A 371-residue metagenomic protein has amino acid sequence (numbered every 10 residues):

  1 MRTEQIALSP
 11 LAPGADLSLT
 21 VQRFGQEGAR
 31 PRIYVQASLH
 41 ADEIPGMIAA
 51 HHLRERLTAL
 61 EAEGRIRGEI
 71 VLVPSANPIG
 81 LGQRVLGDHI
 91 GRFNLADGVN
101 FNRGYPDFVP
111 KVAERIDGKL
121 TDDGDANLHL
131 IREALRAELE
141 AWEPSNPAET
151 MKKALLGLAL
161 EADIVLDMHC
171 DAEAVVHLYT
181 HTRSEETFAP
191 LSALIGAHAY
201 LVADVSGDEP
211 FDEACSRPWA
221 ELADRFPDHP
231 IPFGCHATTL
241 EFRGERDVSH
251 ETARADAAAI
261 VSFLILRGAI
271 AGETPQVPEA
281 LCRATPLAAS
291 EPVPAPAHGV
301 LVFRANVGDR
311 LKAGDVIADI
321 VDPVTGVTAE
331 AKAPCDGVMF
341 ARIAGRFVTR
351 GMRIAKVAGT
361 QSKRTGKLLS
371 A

Functional and structural regions predicted by a protein language model:
M1-A371: Structured catalytic-domain cores with a bias toward divalent-metal coordination
